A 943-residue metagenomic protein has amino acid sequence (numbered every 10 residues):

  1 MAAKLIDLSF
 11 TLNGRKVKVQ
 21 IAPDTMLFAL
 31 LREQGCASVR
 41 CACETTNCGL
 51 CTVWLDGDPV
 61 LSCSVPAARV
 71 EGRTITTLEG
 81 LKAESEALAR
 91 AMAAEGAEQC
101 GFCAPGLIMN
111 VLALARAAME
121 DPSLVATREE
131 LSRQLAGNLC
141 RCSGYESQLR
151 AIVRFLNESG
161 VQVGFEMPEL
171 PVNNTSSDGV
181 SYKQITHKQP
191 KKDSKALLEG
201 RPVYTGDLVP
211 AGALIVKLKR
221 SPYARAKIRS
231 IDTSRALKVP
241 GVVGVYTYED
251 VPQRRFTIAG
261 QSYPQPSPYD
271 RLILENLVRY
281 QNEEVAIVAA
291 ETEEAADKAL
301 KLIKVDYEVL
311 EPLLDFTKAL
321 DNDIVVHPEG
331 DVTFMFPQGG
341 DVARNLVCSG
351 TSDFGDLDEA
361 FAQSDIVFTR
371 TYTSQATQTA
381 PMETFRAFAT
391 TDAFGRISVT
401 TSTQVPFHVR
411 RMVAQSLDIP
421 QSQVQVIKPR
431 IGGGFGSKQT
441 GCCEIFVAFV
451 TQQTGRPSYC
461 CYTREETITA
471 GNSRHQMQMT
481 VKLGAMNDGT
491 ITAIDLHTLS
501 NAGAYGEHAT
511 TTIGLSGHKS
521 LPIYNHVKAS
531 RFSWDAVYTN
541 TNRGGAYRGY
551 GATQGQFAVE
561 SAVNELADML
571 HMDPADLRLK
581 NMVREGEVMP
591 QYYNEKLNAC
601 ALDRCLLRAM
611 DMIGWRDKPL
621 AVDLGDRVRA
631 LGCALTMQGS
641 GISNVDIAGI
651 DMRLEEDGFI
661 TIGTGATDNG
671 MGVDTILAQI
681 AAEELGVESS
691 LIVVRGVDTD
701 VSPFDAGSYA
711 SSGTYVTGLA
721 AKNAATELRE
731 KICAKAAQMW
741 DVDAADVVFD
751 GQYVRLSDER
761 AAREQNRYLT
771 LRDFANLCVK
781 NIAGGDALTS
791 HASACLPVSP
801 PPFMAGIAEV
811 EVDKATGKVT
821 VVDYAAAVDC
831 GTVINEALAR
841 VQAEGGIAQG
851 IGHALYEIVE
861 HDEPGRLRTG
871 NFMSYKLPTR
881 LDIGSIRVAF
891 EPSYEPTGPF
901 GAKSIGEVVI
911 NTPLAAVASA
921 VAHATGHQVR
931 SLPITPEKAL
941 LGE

Functional and structural regions predicted by a protein language model:
M1-N174, T379: Signature of N-terminal electron-transfer/Fe-S-associated modules in redox systems
A2-I6, R15, Q134-T205, Q591 (+10 more regions): Intrinsic disorder at enzyme termini
V53, A196, P202, R386-T391 (+9 more regions): Short beta-strand elements
G96, H187, D193-E199, Y263-P264 (+4 more regions): Glycine-rich loop/linker segments at domain edges
R150, Y248-E249, D418-Q423, Q452-S458 (+2 more regions): C-terminal catalytic domains of large/alpha subunits in multi-subunit enzymes
L156-G339, Q453: Flexible, low-hydrophobicity surface segments
E284, A290-T292, R456-G503, L719-V748 (+1 more regions): Phosphate/diphosphate-binding loops
V326-L417, M582-F659, A792, R868-A889: Helix-loop-helix junctions that connect adjacent transmembrane helices in secondary transporters/permeases, recognized
